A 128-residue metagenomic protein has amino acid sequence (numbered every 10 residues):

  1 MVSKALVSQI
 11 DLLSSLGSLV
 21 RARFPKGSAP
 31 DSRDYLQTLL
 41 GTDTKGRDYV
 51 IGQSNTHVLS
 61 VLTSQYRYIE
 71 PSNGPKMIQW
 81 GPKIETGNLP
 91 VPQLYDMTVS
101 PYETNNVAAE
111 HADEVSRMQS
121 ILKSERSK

Functional and structural regions predicted by a protein language model:
M1-T63: Polar, surface-exposed loop/tail segments that function as active-site lids or cofactor/substrate-recognition elements
V7-S14, P30-R33, L89-P92, P101 (+2 more regions): A structural signal for well-ordered alpha-helical segments within the folded catalytic domains of diverse enzymes
L13-G17, L36, L40, Y95 (+2 more regions): Non-transmembrane alpha-helical segments in soluble domains of secreted/periplasmic/extracellular proteins
G17, R21, L40, Y66 (+3 more regions): Residue-level marker of positions within ordered structural domains that often coincide with functionally constrained
R23, E125-K128: Solvent-exposed amphipathic alpha-helical surface segments
T44-K45, D113-E114, K128: A general structural signal for well-ordered secondary-structure junctions
G52-A108, E114: C-terminal, low-complexity/hydrophilic appendages and adjacent surface loops of extracellular/periplasmic anionic
